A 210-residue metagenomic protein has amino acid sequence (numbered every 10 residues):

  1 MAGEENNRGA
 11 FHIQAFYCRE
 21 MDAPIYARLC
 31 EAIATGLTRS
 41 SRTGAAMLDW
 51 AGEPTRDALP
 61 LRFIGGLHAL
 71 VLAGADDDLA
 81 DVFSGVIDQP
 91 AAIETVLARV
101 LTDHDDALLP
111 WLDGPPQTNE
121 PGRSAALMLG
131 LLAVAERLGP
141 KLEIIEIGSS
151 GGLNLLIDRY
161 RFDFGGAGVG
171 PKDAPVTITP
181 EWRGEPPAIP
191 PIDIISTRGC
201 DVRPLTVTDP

Functional and structural regions predicted by a protein language model:
M1-D106, P110, G114-Q117, P121 (+2 more regions): A short N-terminal interaction module
D49, E53, A73-T102, T118 (+1 more regions): Class I S-adenosyl-L-methionine-dependent methyltransferase module
M128-L132: Short, well-ordered alpha-helical packing segments
